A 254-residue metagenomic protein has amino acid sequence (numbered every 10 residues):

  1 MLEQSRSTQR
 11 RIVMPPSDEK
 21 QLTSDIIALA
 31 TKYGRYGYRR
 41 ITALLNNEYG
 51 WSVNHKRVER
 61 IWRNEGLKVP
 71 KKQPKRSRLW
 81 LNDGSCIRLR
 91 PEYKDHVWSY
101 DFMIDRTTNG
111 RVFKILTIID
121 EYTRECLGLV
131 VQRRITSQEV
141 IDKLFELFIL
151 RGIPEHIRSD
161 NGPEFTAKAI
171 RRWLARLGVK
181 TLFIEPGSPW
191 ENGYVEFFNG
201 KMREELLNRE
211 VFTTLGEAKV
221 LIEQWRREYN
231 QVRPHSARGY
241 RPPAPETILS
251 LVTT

Functional and structural regions predicted by a protein language model:
M1-Q4, A169, R176, G193 (+2 more regions): Generic alpha-helical secondary structure signal
L2-V97, S188, P242-L251: Basic, flexible linker segments flanking DNA-binding modules in nucleic acid-interacting mobile-element proteins
G37, E125-L127, R151-H156: Short, surface-exposed connector motifs at secondary-structure boundaries
K72-P74, I157-N161, R176-Y194, E210-L215: RNase H-like polynucleotidyl transferase catalytic core
H96-L127, R133-I135: An active-site-proximal beta-strand-loop segment
R111, L129-R151, P163: Active-site beta-loop-alpha junctions of metal-dependent nucleic acid enzymes, especially the RNase H-like/DDE
L144, R151-A167, Y240-A244: Acidic/histidine-rich, metal-coordinating catalytic segments
L177-V179, K201-T254: C-terminal domain-tail junction helix/linker
